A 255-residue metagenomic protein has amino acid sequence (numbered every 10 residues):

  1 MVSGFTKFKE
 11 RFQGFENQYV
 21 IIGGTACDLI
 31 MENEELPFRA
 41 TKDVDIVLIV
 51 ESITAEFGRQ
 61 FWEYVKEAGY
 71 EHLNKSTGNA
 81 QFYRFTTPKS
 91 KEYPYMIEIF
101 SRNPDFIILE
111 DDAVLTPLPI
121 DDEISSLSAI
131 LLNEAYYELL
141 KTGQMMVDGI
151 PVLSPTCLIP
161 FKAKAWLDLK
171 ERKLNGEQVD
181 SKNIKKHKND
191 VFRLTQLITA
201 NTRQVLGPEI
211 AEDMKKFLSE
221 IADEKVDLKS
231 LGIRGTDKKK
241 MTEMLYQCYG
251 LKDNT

Functional and structural regions predicted by a protein language model:
M1-T255: Compositionally biased terminal segments of proteins
